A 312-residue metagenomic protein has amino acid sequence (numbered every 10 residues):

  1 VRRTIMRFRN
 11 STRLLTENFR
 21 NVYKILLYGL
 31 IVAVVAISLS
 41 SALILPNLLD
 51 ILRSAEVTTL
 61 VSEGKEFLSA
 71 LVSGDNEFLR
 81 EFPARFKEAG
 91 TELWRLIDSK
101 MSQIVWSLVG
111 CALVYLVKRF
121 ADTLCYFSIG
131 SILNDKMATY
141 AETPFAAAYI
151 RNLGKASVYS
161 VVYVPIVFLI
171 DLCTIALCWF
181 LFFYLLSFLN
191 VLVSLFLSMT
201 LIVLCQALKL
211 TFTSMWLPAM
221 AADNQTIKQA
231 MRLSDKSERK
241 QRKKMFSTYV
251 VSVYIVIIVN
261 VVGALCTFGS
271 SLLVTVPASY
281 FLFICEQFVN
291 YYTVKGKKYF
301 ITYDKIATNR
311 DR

Functional and structural regions predicted by a protein language model:
R2-Y23, E142-I150, I227-R242: A short amphipathic helical element positioned immediately N-terminal to and/or at the very start of a transmembrane
L14-V35, N152-V161, T248-Y249: Alpha-helical transmembrane segments and their helix-start/interface "positive-inside/aromatic belt" motifs in integral
L27, I31-V35, L39, P46-A84 (+3 more regions): Juxtamembrane transition segments at transmembrane-helix termini in multipass membrane proteins
A42-D50, K87-G90, I170-L185: Membrane-helix interface motif
P83-F120: Individual transmembrane alpha-helix segments
F120-A148: Hydrophobic transmembrane alpha-helix segments characteristic of membrane transport and insertion machinery
V164-F182, V251-F268: Alpha-helical transmembrane segments and their membrane-interface junctions in multi-pass membrane proteins
L177-T200, L265-L272: Membrane-interfacial helix-loop-helix connectors in multipass membrane proteins
